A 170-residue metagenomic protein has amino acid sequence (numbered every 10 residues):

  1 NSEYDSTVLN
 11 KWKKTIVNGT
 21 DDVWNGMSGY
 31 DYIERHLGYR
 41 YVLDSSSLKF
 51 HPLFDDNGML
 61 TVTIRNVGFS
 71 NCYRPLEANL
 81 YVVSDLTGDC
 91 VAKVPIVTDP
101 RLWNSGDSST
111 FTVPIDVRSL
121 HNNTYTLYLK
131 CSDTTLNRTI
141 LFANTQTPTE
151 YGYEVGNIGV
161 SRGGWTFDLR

Functional and structural regions predicted by a protein language model:
N1-S47: Substrate-binding cleft of secreted/luminal carbohydrate-active enzymes
G29-R170: Extracellular/luminal regions of secreted and cell-surface proteins that mediate adhesion/ECM remodeling
